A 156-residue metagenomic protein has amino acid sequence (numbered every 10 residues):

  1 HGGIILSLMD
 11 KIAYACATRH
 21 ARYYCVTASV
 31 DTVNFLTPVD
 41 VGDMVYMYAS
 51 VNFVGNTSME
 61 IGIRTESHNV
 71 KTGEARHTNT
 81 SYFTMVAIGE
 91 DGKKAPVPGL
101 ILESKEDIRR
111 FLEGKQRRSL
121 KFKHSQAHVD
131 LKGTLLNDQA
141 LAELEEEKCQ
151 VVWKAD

Functional and structural regions predicted by a protein language model:
H1-A13: N-terminal, Lys/Arg-enriched amphipathic/low-complexity engagement segments that precede the first folded domain
I5-S7, C25, S29, N34 (+3 more regions): Residue-level preference for alpha-helix termini and adjacent loops
Y14-F53, M59, R76-T80, A155-D156: Hydrophobic beta-strand-centered segment that forms part of the acyl-chain substrate-binding groove
V41, N52-A155: HotDog/MaoC-like acyl-thioester-processing domains
